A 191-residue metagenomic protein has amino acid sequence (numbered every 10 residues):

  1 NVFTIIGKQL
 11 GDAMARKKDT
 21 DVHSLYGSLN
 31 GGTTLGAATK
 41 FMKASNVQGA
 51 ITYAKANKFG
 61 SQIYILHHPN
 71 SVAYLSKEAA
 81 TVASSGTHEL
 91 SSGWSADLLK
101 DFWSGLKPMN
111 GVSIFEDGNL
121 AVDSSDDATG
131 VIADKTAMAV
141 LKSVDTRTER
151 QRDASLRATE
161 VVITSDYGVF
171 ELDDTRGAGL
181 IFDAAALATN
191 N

Functional and structural regions predicted by a protein language model:
N1-G31, N57-F59, I65-L66, R150-V169: Long, contiguous amphipathic alpha-helices that act as assembly "spine/axial" helices in icosahedral shell and virion
T20, S24, T33, A73 (+2 more regions): Flexible, active-site-adjacent loop/turn segments at secondary-structure boundaries
Y26, V47-K55, V112-I114, L120 (+1 more regions): Generic hydrophobic, helix-prone segments enriched in Leu/Val/Ile
G27-L106: Extended, solvent-exposed, turn-rich assembly/linker loops in the middle of proteins
E78-N191: Sequence/fold signature of self-assembling virion shell proteins
